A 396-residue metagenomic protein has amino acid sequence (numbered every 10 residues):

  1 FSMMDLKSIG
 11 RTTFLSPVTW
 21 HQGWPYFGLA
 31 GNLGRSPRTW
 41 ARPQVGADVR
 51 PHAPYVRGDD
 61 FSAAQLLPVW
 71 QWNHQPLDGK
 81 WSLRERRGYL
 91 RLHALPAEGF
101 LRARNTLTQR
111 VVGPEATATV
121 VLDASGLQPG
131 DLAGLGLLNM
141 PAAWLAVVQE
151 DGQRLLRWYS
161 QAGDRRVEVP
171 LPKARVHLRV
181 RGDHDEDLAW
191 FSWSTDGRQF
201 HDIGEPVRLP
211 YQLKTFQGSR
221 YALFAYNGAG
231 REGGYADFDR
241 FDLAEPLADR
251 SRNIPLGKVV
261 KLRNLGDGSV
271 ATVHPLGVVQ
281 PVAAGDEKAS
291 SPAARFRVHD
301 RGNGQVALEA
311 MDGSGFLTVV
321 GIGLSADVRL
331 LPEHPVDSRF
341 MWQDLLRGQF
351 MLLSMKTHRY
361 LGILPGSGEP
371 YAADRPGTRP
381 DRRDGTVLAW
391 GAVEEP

Functional and structural regions predicted by a protein language model:
F1-L256, A293, D337-R339, P396: Carbohydrate-active catalytic/glycan-binding domains of CAZyme proteins, especially the secreted or lumenal ectodomains
S251-P396: Lectin-like carbohydrate-binding module/patch detector with strong preference for beta-trefoil
